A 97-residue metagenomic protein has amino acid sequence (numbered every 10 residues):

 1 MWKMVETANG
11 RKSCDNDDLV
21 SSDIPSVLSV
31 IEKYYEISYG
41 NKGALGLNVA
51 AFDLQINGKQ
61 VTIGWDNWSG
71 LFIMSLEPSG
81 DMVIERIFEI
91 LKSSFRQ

Functional and structural regions predicted by a protein language model:
M1-L45: Negatively charged, low-complexity tracts enriched in Asp/Glu with abundant Ser/Thr
K12, A50-F52, L71: Short beta-strand micro-motifs in enzyme catalytic cores
D15-D18, D23, D53, D66 (+1 more regions): Acidic-enriched, low-complexity/disordered segments with a strong bias for Aspartate over Glutamate
I37-T62: Amphipathic, interaction-prone secondary-structure segments
N57-S94: Short, compact, well-ordered microdomains
